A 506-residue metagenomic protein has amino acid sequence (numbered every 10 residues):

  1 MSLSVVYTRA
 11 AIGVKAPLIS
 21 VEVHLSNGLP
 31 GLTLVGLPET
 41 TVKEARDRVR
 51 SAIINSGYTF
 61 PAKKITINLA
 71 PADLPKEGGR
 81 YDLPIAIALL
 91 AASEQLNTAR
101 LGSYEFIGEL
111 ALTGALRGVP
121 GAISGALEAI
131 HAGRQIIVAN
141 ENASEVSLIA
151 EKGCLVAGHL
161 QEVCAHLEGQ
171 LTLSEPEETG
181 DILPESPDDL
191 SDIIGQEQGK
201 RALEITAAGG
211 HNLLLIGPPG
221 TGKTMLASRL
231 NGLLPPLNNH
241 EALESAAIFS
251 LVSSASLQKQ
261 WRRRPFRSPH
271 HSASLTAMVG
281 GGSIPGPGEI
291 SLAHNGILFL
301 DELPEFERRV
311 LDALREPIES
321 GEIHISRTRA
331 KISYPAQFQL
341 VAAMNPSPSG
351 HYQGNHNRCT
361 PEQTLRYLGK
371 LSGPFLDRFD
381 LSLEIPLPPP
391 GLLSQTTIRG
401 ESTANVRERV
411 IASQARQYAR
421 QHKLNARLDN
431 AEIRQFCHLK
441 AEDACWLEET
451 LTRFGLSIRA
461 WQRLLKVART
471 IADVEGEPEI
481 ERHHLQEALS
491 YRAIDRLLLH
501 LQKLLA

Functional and structural regions predicted by a protein language model:
M1-L214, P218-M225, W261, S326 (+2 more regions): Peripheral, non-AAA+ core regions of ATP-driven protein-machinery
V35-R46, P61, N68-G78, I284-P285 (+2 more regions): Basic, amphipathic alpha-helical bundle interface domains used for macromolecular binding and assembly
T113, L300, F306-E307, G350: Catalytic P-loop NTPase motifs of RecA-like helicase/translocase cores
E168-I205, G209, P236-I290: P-loop NTPase nucleotide-binding/switch module
L215-A255, S320: Walker A/P-loop
G217, G280, E302: The Walker A (P-loop) glycine that initiates the GxxxxGKT/S ATP-binding motif of P-loop NTPases
N295, D301-L303, A313: Walker B catalytic acidic pair
